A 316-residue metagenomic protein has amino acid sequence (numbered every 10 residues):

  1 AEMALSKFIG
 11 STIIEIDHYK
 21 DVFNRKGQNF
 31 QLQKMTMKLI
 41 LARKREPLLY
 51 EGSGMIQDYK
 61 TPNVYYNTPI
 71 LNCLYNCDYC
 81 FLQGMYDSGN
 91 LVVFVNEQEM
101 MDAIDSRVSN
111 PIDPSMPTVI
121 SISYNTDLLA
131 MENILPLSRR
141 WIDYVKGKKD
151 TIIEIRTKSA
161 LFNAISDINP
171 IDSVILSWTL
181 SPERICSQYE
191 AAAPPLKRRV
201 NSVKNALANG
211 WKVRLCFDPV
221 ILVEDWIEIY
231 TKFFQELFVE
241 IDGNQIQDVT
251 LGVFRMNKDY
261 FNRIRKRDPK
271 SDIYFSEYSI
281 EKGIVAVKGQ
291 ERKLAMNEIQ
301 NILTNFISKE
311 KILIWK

Functional and structural regions predicted by a protein language model:
A1-M3, Q235-K316: Auxiliary Fe-S-binding modules of radical SAM enzymes
A1-N63: Flexible, acidic/Gly-rich N-terminal and inter-domain linker regions that tether and position cofactor-handling modules
A42-N63, D78-S177: Conserved Radical SAM active-site core
T68-C77: Cysteine-centered iron-sulfur cluster-binding motifs in ferredoxin-type domains/subunits of redox enzymes
I104-P111, A164-N169, L196-N209, I299: Structured alpha-helical segments in the cores of large, soluble enzyme domains
T126-L129, A160-N163, V174-P194, P219-V223 (+2 more regions): Conserved radical SAM core fold
L137-W141, R198-S202, I229-L237, A295 (+1 more regions): A general structural detector for well-ordered alpha-helical segments in enzyme core domains, enriched
E154, L222-Q235: Active-site glycine- and acidic-residue-rich loops that bind and position anionic ligands or nucleotide-like cofactors
